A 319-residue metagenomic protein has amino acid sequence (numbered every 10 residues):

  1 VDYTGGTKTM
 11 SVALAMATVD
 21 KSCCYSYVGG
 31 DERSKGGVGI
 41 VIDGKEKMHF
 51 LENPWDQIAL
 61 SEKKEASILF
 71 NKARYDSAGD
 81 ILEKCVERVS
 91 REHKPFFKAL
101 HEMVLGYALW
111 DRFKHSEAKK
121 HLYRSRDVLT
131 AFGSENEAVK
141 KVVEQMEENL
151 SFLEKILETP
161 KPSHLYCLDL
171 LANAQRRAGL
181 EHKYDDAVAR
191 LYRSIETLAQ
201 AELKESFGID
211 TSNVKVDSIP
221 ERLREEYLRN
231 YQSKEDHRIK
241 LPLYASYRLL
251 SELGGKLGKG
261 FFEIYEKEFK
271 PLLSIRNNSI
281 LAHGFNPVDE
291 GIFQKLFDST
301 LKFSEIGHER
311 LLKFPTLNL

Functional and structural regions predicted by a protein language model:
D2-T4: Short glycine-rich phosphate-binding loop at a beta-alpha junction
T9-L319: Long, low-complexity, Lys/Arg-enriched
